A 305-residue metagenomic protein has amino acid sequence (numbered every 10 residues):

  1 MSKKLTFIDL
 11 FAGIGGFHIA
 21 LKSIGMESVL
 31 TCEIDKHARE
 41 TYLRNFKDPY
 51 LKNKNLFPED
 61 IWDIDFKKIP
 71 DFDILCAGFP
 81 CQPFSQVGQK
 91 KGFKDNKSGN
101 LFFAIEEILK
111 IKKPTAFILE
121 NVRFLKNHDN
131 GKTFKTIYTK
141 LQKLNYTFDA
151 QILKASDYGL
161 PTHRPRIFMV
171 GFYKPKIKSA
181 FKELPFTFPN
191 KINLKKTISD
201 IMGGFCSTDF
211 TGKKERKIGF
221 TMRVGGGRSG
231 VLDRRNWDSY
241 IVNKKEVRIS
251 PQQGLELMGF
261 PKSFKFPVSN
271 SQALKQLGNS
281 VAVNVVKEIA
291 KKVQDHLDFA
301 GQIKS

Functional and structural regions predicted by a protein language model:
F11-I14: Class I SAM-dependent methyltransferase "Motif I" SAM/SAH-binding loop
C32-I34, E120-N121: Conserved acidic E/D residue at the C-terminus of a beta-strand in Rossmann-like folds
D35, N55-D63, I152-S156: Conserved acidic residues
H37-E40: Short alpha-helix immediately C-terminal to the canonical SAM-binding loop
L43-N53: Short, conserved SAM-binding/catalytic segment of Class I S-adenosyl-L-methionine-dependent methyltransferases
I64-I74, Q82-S239, N243, V247: Class I S-adenosyl-L-methionine
D200-S305: C-terminal target-recognition/interaction regions appended to catalytic cores
